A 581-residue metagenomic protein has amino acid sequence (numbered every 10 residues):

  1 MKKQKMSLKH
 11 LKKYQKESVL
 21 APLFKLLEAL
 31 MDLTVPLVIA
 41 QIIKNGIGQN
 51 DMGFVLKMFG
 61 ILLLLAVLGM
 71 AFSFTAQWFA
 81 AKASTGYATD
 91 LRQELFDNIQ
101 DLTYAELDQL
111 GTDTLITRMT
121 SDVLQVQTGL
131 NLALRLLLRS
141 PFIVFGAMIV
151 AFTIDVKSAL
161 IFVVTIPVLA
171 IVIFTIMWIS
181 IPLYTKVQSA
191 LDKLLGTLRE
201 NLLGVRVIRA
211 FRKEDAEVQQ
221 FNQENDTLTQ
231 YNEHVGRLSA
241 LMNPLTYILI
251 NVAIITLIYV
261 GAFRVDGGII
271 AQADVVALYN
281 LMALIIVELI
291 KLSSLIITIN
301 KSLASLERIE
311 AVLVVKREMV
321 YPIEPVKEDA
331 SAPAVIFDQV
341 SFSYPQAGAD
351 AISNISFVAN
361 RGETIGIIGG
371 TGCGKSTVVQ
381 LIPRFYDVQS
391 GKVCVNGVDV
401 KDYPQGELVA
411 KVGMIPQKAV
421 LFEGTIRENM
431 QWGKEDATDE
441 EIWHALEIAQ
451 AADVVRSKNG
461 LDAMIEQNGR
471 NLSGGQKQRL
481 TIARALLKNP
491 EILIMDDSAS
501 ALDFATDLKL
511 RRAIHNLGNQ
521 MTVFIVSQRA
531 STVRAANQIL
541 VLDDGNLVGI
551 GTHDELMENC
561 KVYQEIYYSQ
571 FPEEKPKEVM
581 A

Functional and structural regions predicted by a protein language model:
H10-K16, D101-A105, S121-L130, L134 (+9 more regions): An intracellular "coupling" helix at the cytosolic face of ABC transporter transmembrane type-1 domains
K12, S18-T75, F79, F152-K157 (+1 more regions): Transmembrane helix-loop-helix hairpins at lipid-water interfaces of multipass membrane proteins, especially the type-1
L23, L27, M31-V35, F72 (+4 more regions): Hydrophobic alpha-helical transmembrane segments of ABC transporter permease domains
L23-F24, M31-K44, L65-T112, I116 (+11 more regions): Juxtamembrane helix-loop junctions of ABC transporter transmembrane domains
D51-G60, V150-V164, H234-E307, V312-L313: Helix-loop-helix
L95, I99, I208, I309 (+1 more regions): Helix-loop junctions and hydrophobic alpha-helical segments within the transmembrane domains of large membrane
R317-A330: Pre-NBD coupling/linker segments of ABC/ABC-like ATPases
D329-A581: ABC-type nucleotide-binding domain
